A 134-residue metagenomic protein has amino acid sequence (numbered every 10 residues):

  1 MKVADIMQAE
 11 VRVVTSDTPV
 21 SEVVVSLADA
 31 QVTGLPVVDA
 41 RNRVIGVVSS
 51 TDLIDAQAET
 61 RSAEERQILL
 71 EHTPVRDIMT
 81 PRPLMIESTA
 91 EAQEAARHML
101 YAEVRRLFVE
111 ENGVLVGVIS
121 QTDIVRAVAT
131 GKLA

Functional and structural regions predicted by a protein language model:
M1-E10, S49-M85, E91-L100, L115 (+1 more regions): Tandem CBS (Bateman) regulatory domains
V14-Q31, V37-V38, M85-E103, V109-E110 (+1 more regions): The conserved cystathionine-beta-synthase
L27-A30, L35-T51, M99, L107-D123: A glycine-centered beta-loop-beta connector
